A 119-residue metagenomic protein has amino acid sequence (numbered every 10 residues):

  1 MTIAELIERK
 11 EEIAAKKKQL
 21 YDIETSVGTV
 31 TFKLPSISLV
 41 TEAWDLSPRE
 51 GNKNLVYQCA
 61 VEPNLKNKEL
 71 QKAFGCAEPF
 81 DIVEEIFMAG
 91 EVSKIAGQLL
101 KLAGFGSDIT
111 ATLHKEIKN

Functional and structural regions predicted by a protein language model:
M1-K17: Extended acidic low-complexity intrinsically disordered regions
K17-K18, E24-N119: Short, surface-exposed, charged amphipathic helix/loop patches that serve as local interaction elements
